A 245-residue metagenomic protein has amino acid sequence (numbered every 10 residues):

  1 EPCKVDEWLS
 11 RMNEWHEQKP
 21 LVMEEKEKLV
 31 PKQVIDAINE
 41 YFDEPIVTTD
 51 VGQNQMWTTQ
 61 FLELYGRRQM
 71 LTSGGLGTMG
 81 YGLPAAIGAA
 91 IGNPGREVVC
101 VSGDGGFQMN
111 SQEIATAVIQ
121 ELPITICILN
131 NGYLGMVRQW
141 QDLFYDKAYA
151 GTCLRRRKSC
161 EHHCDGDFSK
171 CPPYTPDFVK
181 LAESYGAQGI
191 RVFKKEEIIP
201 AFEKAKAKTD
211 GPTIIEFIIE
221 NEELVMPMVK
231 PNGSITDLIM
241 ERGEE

Functional and structural regions predicted by a protein language model:
E1-E7: Terminal amphipathic helices with adjacent charged low-complexity linkers/tails
P2, W57-E245: Thiamine diphosphate
W8-P20, G103-G105, E113: Amphipathic repeat-derived elements
L9, I35, F202-K206: A generic alpha-helix structural signal
R11-A89: Active-site diphosphate/adenylate-binding microenvironment
